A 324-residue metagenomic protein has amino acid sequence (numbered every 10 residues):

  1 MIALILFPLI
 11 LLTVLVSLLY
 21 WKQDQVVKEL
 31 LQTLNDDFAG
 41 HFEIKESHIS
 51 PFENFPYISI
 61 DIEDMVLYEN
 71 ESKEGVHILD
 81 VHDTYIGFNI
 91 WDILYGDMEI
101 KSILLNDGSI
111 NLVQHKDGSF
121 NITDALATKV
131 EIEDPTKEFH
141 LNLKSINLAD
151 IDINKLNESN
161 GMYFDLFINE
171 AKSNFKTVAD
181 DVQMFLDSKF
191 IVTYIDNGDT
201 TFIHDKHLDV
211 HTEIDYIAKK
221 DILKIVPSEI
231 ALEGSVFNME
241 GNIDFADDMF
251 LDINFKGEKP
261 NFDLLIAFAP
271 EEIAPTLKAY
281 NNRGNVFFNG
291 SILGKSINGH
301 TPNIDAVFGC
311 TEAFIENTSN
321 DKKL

Functional and structural regions predicted by a protein language model:
M1-A39: N-terminal type II signal-anchor transmembrane helix that functions as the membrane-insertion/stop-transfer segment
D36-I60: Short extracytoplasmic
G40, Y57-S59, E63-D181, N197 (+1 more regions): Secondary-structure transition motifs
D64-L67, V226-L232: Short beta-strand segments that buttress and anchor functional surface loops
V76-L79, D181-Q183, D187-D221, I266-N285 (+1 more regions): Beta-propeller and related beta-repeat scaffolds in trafficking/envelope systems
I90-L94, I292-I297: Outer-membrane beta-barrel proteins
I151, D221-E229: Transmembrane beta-strand segments that form the barrel wall of outer-membrane beta-barrel proteins
A231-V236, N317-N320: Solvent-exposed loop/turn segments connecting transmembrane beta-strands in outer-membrane beta-barrel proteins
